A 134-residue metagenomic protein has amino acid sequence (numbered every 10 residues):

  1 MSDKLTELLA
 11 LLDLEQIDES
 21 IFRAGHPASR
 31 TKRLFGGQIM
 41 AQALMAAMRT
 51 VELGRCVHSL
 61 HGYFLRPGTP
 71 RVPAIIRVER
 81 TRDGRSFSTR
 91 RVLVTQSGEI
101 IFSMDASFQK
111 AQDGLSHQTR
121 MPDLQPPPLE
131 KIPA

Functional and structural regions predicted by a protein language model:
M1-A134: Terminal targeting signals and extreme-terminal segments of soluble enzymes
